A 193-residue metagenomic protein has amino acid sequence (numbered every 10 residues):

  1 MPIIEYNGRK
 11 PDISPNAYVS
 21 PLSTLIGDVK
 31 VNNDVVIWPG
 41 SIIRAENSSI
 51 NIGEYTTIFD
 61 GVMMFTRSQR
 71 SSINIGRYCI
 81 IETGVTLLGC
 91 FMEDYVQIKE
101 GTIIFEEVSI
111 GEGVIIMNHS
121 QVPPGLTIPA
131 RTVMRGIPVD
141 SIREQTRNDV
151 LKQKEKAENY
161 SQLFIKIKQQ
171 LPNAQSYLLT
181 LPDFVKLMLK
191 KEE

Functional and structural regions predicted by a protein language model:
M1-G8, D12, E46, I52-E54 (+5 more regions): Glycine-rich hexapeptide-repeat left-handed beta-helix
I13-R67: A positional/architectural concept
I80: Short proline/glycine- and basic residue-enriched helix-capping loop/turn segments at helix->loop/beta transitions
